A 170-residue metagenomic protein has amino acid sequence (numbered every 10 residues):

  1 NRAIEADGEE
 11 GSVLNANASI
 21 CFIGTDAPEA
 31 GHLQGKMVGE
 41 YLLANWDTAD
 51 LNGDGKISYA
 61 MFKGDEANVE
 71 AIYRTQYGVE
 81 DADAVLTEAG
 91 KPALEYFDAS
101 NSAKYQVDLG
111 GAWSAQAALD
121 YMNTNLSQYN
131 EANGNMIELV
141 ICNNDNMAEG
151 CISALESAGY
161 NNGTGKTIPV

Functional and structural regions predicted by a protein language model:
N1-V170: A residue-level marker of the well-folded mature domains of exported/periplasmic proteins
